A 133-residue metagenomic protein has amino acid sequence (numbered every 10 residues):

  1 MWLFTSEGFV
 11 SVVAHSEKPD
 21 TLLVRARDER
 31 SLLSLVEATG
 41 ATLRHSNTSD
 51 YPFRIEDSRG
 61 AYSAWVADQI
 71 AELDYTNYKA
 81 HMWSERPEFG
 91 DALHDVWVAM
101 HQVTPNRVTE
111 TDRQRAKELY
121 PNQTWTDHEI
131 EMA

Functional and structural regions predicted by a protein language model:
M1-A133: Structured alpha/beta or helical-core interaction and ligand-binding surfaces enriched in interleaved
